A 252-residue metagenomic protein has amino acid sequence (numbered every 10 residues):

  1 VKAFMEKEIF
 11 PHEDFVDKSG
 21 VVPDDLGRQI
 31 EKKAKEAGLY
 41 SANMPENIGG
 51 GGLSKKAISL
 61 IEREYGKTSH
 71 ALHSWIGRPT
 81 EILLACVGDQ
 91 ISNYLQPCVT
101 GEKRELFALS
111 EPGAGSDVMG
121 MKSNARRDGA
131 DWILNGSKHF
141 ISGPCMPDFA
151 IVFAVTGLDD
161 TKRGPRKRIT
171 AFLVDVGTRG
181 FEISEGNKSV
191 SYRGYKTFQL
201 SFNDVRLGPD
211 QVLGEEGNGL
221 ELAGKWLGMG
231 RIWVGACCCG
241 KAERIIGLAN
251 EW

Functional and structural regions predicted by a protein language model:
E13-V21, N250-E251: C-terminal helix-coil-helix/basic helical segment that borders enzyme active sites and/or dimer interfaces and provides
E31, K35-E102, S142-F149: Internal helix-loop-helix
G52-E64, D117-M121, S201, L207: Structural signature of FAD isoalloxazine-binding scaffolds in flavoprotein oxidoreductases
C98, G113-S116, F140-G143, K162-R163 (+1 more regions): Short Gly/Pro-enriched turn/cap motifs at secondary-structure boundaries
G101-L109, F153: A short, Trp-centered hydrophobic/proline-enriched beta-strand micro-motif
S123-R126: A structural signal for short hydrophobic beta-strand segments in well-ordered beta-sheet cores
N135-I183: A short core secondary-structure module
E182-W252: Glycine-rich beta->alpha junctions and the first turn(s) of the following alpha-helix
